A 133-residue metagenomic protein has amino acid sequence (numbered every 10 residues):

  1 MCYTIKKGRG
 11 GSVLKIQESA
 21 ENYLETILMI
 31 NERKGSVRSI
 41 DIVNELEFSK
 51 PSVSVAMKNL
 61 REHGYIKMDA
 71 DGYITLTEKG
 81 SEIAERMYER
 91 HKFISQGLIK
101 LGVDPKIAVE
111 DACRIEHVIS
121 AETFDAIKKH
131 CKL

Functional and structural regions predicted by a protein language model:
T4-G11, K34, E110-L133: C-terminal regulatory/oligomerization modules of transcriptional regulators
L14-F48: N-terminal helix-turn-helix DNA-binding core of bacterial DNA-binding proteins
S19-N22, R38, K79, R90 (+1 more regions): N-terminal positioning helix adjacent to the helix-turn-helix/winged-helix DNA-binding module
E25, V55, E110: DNA-binding alpha-helical recognition surfaces that contact promoter or target DNA
S39-A70: Canonical helix-turn-helix DNA-binding module
G72-R90: Basic, amphipathic "hinge/linker" alpha-helix immediately C-terminal to the N-terminal HTH DNA-binding motif
Y88-A121, K132: Arg/Lys-rich, alpha-helical DNA-contact motif
